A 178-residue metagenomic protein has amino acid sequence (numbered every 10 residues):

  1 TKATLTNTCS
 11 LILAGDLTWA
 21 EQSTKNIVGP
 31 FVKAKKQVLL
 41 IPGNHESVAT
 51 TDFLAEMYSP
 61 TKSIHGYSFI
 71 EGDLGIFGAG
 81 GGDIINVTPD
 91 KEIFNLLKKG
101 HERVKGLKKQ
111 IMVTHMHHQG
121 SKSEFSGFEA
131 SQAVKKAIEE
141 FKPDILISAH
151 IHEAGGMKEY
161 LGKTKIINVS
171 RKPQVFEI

Functional and structural regions predicted by a protein language model:
T1, T24-N26, T51-L54, E124-S126 (+1 more regions): Short amphipathic alpha-helical segments
T1-A34, V48-T50, Y58, E102-K108: N-terminal active-site segment of His-dependent metallophosphoesterases
T4, E46-A133, A137: Conserved catalytic scaffold of divalent metal-dependent phosphoesterases
L11-D16, Q37-N44, K62-H65, I111-H115 (+3 more regions): Active-site neighborhood of phospho(di)ester-bond hydrolases with catalytic His/Asp-centered motifs
L17-T24, N44-S47, G82, H152-E153 (+1 more regions): Short beta->alpha connector loops
E21, G120-K122, G155: Short, solvent-exposed loop/turn segments at secondary-structure junctions
P30, A34, L54-Y58, A137-F141 (+1 more regions): Alpha-helical structural signal in soluble globular domains
S68-G72, T88-E92, K135-I145, H152-I178: Binuclear metal-dependent phosphoesterase catalytic core
